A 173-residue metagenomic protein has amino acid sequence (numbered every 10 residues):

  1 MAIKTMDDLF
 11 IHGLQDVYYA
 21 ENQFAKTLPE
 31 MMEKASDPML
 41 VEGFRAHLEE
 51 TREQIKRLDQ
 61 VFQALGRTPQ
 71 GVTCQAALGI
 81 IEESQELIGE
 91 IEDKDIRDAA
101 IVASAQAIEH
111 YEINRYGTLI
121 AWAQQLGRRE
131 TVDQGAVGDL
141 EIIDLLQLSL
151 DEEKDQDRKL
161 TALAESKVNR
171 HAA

Functional and structural regions predicted by a protein language model:
M1-A173: Amphipathic alpha-helical hairpins
